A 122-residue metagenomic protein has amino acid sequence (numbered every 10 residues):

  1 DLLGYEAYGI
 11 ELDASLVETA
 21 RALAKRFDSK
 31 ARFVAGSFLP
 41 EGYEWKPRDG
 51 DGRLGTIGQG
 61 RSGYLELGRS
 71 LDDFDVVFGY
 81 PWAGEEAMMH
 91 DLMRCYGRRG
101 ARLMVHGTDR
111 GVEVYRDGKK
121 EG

Functional and structural regions predicted by a protein language model:
D1: A phosphate-binding catalytic loop at a beta-strand-loop-alpha-helix junction that coordinates phosphoryl groups
Y5, D72-F74: Short coil/turn segments at beta-strand junctions that form active-site/ligand-binding loops
E6-E11: Conserved SAM-binding motif I beta-strand of class I
D13, E18-L71: S-adenosyl-L-methionine
R69, Y80-P81: Short amphipathic alpha-helical interaction segments
F74-V76, W82-G122: C-terminal substrate-binding/active-site "lid" region of AdoMet-derived donor-dependent transferases
